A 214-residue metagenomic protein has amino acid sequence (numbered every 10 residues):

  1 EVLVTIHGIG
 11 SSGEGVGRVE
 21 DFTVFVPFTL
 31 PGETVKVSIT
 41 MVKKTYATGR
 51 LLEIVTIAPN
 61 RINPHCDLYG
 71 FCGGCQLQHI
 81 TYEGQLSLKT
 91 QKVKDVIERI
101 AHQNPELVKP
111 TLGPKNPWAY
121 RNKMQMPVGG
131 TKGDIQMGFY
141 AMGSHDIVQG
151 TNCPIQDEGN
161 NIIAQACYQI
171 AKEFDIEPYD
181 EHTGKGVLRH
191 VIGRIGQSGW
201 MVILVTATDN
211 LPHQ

Functional and structural regions predicted by a protein language model:
E1-Q214: Accessory RNA-recognition modules of RNA-modification enzymes
